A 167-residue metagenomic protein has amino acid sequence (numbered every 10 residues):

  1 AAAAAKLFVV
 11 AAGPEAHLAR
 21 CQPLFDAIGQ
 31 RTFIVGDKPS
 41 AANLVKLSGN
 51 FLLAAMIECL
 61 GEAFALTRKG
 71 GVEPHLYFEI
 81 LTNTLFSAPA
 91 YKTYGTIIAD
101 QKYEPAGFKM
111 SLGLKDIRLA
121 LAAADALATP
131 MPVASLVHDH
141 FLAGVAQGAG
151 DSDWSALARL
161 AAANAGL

Functional and structural regions predicted by a protein language model:
A1-A54: Rossmann-fold dinucleotide-binding core
P39-A165: Helical "substrate-binding/catalytic lid" subdomain of Rossmann-like NAD(P)-dependent dehydrogenases/reductases
